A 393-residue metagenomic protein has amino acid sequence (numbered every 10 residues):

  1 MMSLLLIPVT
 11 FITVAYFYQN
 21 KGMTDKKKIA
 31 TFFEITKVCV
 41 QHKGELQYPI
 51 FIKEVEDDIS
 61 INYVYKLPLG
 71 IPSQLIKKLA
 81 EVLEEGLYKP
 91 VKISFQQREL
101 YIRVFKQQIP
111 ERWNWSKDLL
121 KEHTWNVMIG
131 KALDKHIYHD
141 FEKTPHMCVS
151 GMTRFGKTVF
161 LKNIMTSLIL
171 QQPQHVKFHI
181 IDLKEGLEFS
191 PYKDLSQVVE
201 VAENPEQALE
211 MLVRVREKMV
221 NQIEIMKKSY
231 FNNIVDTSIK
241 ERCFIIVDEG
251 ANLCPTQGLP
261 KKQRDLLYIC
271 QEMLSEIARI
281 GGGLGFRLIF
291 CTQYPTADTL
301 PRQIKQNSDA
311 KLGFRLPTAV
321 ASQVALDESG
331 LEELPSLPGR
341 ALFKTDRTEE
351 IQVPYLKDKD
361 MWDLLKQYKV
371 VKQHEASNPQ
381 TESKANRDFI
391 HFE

Functional and structural regions predicted by a protein language model:
M2-T24, I59-V64, P68, Q97 (+7 more regions): P-loop NTPase catalytic phosphate-binding loop
F11-Y48: N-proximal, solvent-exposed amphipathic alpha-helical segments enriched in charged/polar residues
T31-E34, A376-F389: N-terminal, intrinsically disordered, polar/charged segments of Gram-positive cell-envelope systems that serve as
V38-N62, R242: Short edge beta-strands and adjacent turn/loop segments
P68-W113: Interdomain "pre-motor" coupling segment immediately N-terminal to P-loop NTPase/helicase cores
V127-I129, G339-T345: Short polybasic amphipathic segments
K227-D236: Short, glycine/acidic-rich hinge or "gate" loops at secondary-structure transitions that mediate conformational
